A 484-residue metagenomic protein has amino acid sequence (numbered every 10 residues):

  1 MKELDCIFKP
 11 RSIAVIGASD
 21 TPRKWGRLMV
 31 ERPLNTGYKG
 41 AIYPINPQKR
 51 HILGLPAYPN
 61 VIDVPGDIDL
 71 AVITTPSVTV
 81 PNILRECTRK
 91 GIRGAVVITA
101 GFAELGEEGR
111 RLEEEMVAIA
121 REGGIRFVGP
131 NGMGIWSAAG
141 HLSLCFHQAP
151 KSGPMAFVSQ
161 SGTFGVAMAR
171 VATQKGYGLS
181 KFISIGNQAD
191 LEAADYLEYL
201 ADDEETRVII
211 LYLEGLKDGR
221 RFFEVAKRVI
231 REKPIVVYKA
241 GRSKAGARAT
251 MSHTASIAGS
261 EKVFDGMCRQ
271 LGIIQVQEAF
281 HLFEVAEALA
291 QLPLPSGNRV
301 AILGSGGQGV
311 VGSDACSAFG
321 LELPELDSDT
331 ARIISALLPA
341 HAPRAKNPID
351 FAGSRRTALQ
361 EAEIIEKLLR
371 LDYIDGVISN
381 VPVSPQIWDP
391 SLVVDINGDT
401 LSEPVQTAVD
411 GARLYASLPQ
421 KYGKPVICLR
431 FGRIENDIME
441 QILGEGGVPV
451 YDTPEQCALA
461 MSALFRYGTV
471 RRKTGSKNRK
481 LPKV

Functional and structural regions predicted by a protein language model:
M1-V484: Catalytic-core regions of core metabolic enzymes, especially those transforming organic acids/acyl-group intermediates
